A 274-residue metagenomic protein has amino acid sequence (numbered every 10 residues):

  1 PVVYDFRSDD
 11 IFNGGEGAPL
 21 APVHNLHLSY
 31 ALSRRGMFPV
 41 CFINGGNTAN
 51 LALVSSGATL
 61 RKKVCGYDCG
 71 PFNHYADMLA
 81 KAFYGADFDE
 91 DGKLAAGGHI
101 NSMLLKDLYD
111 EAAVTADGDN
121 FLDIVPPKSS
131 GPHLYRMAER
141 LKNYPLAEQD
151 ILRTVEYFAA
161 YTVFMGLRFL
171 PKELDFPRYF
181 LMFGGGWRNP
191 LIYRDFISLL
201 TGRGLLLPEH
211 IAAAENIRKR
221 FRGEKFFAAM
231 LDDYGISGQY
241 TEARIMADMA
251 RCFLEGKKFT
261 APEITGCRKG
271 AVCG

Functional and structural regions predicted by a protein language model:
V2-P19, C41, D232, G256-C273: N-terminal lobe of the biotin/lipoate ligase/transferase fold
V3-L26, F42-T115: Glycine-rich phosphate-binding loop plus the immediately following alpha-helix
R7-G15, K63-G66, L146-D150, M230-G238: A short glycine/serine-rich beta->alpha loop
G15-R35, A86-D91, I245-A261: A polyampholytic, Gly/Pro-enriched intrinsically disordered region
P39-I43, L181: Conserved beta-strand elements of the Class I
S55-S56, M78, Y161-A271: Catalytic phosphate/nucleotide-handling subdomain of diverse soluble enzymes
D68-P71, L152-V155, S237-E242: Short glycine/threonine-rich catalytic loop with a Thr-x-Gly-x-Asp
A86-Y179, P190-L206, A212-A213: A contiguous, well-structured pocket-lining segment that forms one wall/lid of small-molecule binding clefts in soluble
